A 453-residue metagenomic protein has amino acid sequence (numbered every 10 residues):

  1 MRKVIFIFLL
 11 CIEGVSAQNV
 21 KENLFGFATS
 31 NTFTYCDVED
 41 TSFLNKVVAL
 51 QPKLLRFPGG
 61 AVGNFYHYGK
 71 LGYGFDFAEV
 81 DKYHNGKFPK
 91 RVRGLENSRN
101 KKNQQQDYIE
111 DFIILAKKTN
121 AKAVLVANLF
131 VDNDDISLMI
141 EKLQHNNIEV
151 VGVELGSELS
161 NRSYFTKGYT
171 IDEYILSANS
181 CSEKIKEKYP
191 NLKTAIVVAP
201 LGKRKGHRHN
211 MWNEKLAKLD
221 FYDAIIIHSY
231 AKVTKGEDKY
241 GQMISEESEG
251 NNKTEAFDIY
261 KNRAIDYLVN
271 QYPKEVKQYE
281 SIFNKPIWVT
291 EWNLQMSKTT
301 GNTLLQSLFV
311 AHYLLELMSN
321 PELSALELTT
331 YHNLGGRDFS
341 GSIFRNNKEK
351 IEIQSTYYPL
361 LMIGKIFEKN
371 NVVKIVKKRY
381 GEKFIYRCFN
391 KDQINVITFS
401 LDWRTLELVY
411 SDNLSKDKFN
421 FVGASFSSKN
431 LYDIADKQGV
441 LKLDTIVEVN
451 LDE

Functional and structural regions predicted by a protein language model:
V4-E13: Sec-dependent N-terminal signal peptides
Q18-D223: N-terminal catalytic cores of secreted or lumenal carbohydrate-active enzymes
G63, W288-F367, N371-G381: Aromatic/acidic polysaccharide-binding cleft in carbohydrate-active enzymes
N64-H67, N161-Y164, V233-M243, M296-K298 (+1 more regions): Short acidic/His/Gly/Ser-rich catalytic and metal-binding motifs that mark active-site loops of diverse hydrolases
I171-S307: Noncatalytic carbohydrate-binding groove/subsite architecture in carbohydrate-active enzymes
K369-L401: Surface beta-strand/loop "capping" patches
K391-D392, I397-E453: C-terminal beta-sandwich/jelly-roll accessory domains of carbohydrate-active enzymes
